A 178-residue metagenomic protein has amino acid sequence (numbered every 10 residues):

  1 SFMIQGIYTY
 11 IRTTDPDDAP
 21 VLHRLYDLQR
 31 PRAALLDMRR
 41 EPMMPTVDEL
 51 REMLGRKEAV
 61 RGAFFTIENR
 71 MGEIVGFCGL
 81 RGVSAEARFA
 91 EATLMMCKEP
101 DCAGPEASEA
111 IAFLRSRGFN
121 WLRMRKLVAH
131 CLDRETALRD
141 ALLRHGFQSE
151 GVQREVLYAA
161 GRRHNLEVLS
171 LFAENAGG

Functional and structural regions predicted by a protein language model:
S1-V21, L28, F64, E68-G178: Acyl-donor (CoA/ACP) binding surface of acyl/acetyltransferases
P20-H23, R51: Generic structural signal for individual residues within well-ordered alpha-helical segments across diverse proteins
L28-P31, A59: Short helix-loop boundary/capping segments at the starts of domains
P31-E52: Conserved GNAT-fold acetyl-CoA-binding loop/helix
R51-G55, V156: Short, P/G- and charge-enriched loop/turn segments at secondary-structure junctions
L54-T66: A short helix-loop-beta-strand connector motif used in the catalytic cores of GNAT acetyltransferases and, in some
